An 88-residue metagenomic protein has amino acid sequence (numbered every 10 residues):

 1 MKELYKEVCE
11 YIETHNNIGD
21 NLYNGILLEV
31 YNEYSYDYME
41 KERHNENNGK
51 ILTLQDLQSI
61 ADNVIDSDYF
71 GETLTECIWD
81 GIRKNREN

Functional and structural regions predicted by a protein language model:
M1-I12: Extreme N-terminal leader/activation tails
T14, I18-E87: Acidic, low-complexity, intrinsically disordered interaction modules
